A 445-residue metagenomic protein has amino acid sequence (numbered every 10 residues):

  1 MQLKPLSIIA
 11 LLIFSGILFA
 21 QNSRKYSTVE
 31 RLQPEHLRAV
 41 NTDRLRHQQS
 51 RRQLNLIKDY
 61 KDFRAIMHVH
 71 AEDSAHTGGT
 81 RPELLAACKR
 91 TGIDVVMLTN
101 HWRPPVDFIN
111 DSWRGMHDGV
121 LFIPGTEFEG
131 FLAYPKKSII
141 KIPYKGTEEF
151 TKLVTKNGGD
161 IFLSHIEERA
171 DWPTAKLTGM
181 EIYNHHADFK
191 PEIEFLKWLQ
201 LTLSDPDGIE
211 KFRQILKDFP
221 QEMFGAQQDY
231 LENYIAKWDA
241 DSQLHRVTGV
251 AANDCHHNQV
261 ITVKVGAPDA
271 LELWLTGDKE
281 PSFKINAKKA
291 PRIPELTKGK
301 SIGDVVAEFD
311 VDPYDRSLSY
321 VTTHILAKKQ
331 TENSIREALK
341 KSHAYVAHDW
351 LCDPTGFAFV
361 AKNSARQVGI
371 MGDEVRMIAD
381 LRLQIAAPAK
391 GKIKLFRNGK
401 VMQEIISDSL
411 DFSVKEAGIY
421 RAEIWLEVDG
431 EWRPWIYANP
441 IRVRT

Functional and structural regions predicted by a protein language model:
M1-S7: Bacterial N-terminal signal peptides that target proteins for export
K4, I13, H70-E72: Compositionally biased, intrinsically disordered low-complexity segments enriched in polar/proline residues
I8-L12, L339: Extended hydrophobic/Leu-rich segments
L11-F19: Hydrophobic h-region of N-terminal signal peptides that target proteins for export in Gram-negative bacteria
Q21-D62, S74, R81, D241-G249 (+1 more regions): C-terminal functional module detector
R31-R246, A252-N258, E427-E431, W435-I441: A metal-dependent hydrolase metal-coordination microenvironment
